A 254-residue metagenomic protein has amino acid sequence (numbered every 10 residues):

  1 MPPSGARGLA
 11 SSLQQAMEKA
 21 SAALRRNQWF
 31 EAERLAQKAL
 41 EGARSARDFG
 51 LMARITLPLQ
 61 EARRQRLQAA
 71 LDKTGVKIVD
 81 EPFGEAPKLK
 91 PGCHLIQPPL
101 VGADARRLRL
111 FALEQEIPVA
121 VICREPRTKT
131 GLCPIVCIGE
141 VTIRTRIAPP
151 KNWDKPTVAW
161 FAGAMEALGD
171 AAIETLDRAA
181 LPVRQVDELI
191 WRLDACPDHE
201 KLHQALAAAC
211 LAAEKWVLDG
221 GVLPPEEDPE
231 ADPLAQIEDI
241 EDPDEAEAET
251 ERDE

Functional and structural regions predicted by a protein language model:
M1-Q15, K155-A164: TPR-adjacent "capping" and linker segments in tetratricopeptide-repeat scaffold/adaptor proteins
S11-Q14, E18-K19, L51-P58, E166-D170 (+2 more regions): "A position-specific structural signal for the A-helix of alpha-solenoid helical repeats
S12, M17, S21-R25, E31 (+3 more regions): Hydrophobic/aromatic side-chain positions at a characteristic register within alpha-helices of tetratricopeptide repeats
F30-L67, W191-A208: Short, charge-rich amphipathic alpha-helical segments embedded in non-transmembrane helical bundles/solenoids
L57-P82, A213-L223: Alpha-helical linker/edge segments of TPR/alpha-solenoid repeat scaffolds and analogous pre-/post-domain helices
Q68-G84, R107-F111, Q115, Q185-I190: Alpha-helical repeat scaffolds
L89-I147: Extended alpha-helical scaffolding regions
N152-E254: Extended, charged low-complexity segments that frequently continue into or abut oligomerization scaffolds
